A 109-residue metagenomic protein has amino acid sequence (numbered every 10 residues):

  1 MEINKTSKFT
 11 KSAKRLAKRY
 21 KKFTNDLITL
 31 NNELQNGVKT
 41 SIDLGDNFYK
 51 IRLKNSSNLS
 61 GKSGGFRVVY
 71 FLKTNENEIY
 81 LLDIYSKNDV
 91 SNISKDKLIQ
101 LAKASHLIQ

Functional and structural regions predicted by a protein language model:
M1-K62, N75-E76, V90-Q109: Basic, Lys/Arg-enriched alpha-helical interface segments
F66-I84: Short, hydrophobic/aromatic-rich beta-strand segments within well-structured domains
K87: Short, conserved catalytic or interaction motifs in soluble domains
